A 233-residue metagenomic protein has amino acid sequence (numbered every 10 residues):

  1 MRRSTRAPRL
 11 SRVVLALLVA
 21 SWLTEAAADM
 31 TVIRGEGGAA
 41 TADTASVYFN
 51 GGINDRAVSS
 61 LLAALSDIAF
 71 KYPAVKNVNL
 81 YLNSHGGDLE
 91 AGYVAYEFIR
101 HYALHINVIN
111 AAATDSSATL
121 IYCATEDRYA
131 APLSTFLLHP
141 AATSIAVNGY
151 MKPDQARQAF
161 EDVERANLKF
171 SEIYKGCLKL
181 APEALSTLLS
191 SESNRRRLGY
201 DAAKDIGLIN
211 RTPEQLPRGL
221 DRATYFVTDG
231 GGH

Functional and structural regions predicted by a protein language model:
R2-D115, A124-H233: N-terminal organellar transit peptides
